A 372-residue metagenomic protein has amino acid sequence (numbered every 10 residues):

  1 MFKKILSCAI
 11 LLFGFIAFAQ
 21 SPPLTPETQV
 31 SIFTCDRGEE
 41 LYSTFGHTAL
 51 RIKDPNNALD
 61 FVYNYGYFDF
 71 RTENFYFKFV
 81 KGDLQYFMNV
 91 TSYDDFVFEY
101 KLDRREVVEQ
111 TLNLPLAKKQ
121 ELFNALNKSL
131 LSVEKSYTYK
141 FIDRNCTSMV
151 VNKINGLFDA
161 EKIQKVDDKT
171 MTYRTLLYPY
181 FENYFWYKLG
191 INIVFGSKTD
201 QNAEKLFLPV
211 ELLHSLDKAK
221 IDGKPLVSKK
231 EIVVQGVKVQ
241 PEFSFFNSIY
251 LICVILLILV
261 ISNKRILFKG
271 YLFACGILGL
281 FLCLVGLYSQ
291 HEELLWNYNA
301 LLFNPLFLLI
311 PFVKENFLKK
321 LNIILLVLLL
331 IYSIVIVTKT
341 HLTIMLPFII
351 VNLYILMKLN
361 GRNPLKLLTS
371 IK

Functional and structural regions predicted by a protein language model:
M1-P22, T369-K372: Bacterial Sec-dependent N-terminal signal peptides
I10-A17, V260, V285, I310-V313 (+1 more regions): Residue-level signal for alpha-helical transmembrane segments in multi-pass membrane proteins
S21-T25, D54-L59, N113-K118: A short, structured loop/turn motif at beta-sheet edges
P26-R104: Glycine-rich catalytic cores of cysteine/serine-nucleophile enzymes that process amide/ester linkages in cell-envelope
H47, D60, E109-T111, T147 (+1 more regions): Extracellular structured ligand-interaction cores
D69, E73-R144, S148-F158: A cross-kingdom signal targeting lumenal/periplasmic-facing segments of multi-pass membrane and secretory-pathway
K128-F307, L329-I334, T340-K372: Activation targets extended, charge/polar-rich intrinsically disordered C-terminal tails
F312-V337: C-terminal structured domain segments
